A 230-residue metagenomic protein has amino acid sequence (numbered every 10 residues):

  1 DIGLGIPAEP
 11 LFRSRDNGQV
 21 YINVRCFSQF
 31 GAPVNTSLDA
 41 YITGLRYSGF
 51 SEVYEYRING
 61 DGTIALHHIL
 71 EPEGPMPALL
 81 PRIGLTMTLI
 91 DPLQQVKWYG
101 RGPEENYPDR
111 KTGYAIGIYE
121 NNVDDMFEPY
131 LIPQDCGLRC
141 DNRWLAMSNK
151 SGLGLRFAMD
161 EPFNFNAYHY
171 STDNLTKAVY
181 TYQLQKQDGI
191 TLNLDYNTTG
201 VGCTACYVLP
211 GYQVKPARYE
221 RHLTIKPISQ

Functional and structural regions predicted by a protein language model:
D1-I6: Short, exposed "boundary/linker" segments that immediately precede the start of a downstream structural module
A8-Q230: Beta-strand/loop-rich accessory regions of lumenal/periplasmic or secreted enzymes, predominantly carbohydrate-active
